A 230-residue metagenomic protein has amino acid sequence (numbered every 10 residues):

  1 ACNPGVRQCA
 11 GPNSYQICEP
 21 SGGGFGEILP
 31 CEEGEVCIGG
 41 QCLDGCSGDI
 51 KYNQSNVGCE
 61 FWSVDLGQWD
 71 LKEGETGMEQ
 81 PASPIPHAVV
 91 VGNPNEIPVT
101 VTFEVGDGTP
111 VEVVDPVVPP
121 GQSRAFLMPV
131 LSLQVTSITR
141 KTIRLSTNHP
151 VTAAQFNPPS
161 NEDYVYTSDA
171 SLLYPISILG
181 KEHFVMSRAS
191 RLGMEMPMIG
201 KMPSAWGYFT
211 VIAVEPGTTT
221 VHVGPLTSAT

Functional and structural regions predicted by a protein language model:
A1-S47: Cysteine-rich, disulfide-bonded extracellular modules and peptides in secreted proteins and receptor ectodomains
C9, L43-N95, E104-G106, P110-T230: Conserved functional hotspot residues at active sites or interaction interfaces
G26-E33, F103, Q155-P158: Short, tandemly repeated low-complexity microdomains enriched for cysteine and small residues
P98-V99: Surface-exposed turn/loop modules enriched in turn-prone residues
